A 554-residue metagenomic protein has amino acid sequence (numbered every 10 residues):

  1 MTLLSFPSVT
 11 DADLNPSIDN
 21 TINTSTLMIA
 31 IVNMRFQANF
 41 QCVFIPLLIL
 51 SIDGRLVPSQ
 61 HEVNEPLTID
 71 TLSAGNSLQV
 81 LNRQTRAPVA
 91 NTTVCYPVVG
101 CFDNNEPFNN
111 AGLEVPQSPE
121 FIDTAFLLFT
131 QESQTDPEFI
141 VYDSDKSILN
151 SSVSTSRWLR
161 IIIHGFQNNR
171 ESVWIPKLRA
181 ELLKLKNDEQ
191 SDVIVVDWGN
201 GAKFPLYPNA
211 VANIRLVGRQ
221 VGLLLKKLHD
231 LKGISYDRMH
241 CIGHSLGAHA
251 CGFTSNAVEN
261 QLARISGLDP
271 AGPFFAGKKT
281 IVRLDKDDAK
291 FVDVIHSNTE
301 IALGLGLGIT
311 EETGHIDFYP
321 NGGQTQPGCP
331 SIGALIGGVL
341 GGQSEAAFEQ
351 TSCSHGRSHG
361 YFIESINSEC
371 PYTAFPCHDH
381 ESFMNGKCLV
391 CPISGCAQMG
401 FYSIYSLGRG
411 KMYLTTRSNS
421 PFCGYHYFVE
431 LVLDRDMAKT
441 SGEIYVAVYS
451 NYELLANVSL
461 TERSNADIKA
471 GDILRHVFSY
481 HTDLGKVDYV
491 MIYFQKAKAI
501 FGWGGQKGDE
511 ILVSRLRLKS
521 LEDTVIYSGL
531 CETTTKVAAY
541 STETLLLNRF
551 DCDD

Functional and structural regions predicted by a protein language model:
M1-T2, P16-P46: Classical eukaryotic N-terminal signal peptides for Sec-dependent ER targeting/secretion, especially the positively
N33-V195, A202-N213, L223-Y236, R283-K286 (+2 more regions): Flexible, membrane-associating and regulatory peripheral segments of lipid-active enzymes
N200-A202, G272: Alpha/beta-hydrolase active-site loop signature
I242-F253: Glycine-rich nucleophile elbow surrounding the catalytic serine of serine-hydrolase chemistry
A257-L262: Conserved hydrolase catalytic core segment
A263, D269-Q326: The feature captures the conserved acid-bearing segment of alpha/beta-hydrolase catalytic domains
